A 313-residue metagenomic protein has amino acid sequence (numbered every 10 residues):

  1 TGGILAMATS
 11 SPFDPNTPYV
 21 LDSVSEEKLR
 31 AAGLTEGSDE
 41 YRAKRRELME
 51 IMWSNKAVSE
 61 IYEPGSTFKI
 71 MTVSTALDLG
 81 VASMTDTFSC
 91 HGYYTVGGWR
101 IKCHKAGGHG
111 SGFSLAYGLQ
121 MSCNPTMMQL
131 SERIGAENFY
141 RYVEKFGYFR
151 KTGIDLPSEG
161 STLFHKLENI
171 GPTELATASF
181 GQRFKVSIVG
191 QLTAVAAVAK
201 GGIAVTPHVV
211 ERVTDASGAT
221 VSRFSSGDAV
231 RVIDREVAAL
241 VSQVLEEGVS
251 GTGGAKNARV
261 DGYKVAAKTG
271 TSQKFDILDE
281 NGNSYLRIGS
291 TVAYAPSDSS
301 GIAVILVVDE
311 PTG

Functional and structural regions predicted by a protein language model:
G3-T67, M71-T312: Beta-lactam-recognizing serine transpeptidase/beta-lactamase-like catalytic domain environment
